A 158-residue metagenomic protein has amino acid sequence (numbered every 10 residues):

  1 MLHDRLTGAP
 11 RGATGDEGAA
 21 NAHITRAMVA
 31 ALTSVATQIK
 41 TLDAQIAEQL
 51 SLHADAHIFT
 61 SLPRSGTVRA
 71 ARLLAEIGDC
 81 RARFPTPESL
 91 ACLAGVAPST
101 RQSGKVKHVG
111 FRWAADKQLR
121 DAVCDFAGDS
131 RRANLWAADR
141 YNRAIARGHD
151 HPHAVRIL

Functional and structural regions predicted by a protein language model:
M1-L158: A detector of single, family-specific signature residues that are central to catalytic or substrate-handling motifs
